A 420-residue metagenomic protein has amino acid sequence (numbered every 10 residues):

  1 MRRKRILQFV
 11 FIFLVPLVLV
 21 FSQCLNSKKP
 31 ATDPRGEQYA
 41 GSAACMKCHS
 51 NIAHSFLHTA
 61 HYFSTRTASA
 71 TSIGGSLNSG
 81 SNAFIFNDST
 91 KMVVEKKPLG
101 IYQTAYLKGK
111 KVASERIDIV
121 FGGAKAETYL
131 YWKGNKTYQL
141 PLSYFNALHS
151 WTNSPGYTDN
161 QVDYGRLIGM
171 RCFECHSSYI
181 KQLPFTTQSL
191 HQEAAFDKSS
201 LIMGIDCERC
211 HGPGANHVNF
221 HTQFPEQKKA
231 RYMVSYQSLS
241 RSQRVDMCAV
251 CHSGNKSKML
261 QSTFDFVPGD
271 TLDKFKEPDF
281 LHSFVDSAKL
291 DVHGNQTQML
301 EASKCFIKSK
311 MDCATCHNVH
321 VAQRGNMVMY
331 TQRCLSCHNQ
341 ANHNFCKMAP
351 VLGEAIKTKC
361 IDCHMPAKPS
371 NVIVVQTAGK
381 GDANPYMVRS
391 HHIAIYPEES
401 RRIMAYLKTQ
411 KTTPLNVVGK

Functional and structural regions predicted by a protein language model:
M1-T32: Bacterial Sec-dependent N-terminal signal peptides
V15-P16, V20-S22, G36-E37, Y164 (+3 more regions): Secretory-pathway extracellular proteins and peptide precursors enriched for disulfide-bonded cysteines
D33-S50: Local sequence-structure signature of Cys/Sec-based thiol-disulfide redox active-site neighborhoods
A43, N51-V120, T128, S154-T158 (+1 more regions): Primarily the internal scaffold of c-type cytochrome electron-transfer domains, especially repeated/multiheme c-type
L99-G100, N135, A147-H149, E398: Beta-strand-connecting loop/turn residues
K125: N-terminal nucleic-acid engagement/recognition segments and initiation subdomains in replication, restriction
T128, G134, L140-E174, S178-T186 (+1 more regions): Propeptide (latency) domains of metzincin metalloproteases
